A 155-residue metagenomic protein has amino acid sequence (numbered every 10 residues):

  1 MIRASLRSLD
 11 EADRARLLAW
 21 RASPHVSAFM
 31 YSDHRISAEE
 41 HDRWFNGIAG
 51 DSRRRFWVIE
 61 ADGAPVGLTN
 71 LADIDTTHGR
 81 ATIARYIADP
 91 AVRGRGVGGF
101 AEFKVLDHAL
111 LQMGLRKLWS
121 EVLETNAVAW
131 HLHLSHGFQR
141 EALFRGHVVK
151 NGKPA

Functional and structural regions predicted by a protein language model:
M1-R14, D62-A155: Acyl-donor (CoA/ACP) binding surface of acyl/acetyltransferases
M1-R35, E39-D42: A short, well-structured alpha-helix characteristic of acyl/acetyltransferase catalytic modules
A19-S23, G47, S135: Residues within well-ordered alpha-helical secondary structure of globular protein domains
P24-H25, S52, M113, H136: Structural motif
W44-N46, H147: Short, P/G- and charge-enriched loop/turn segments at secondary-structure junctions
N46-V58: A short helix-loop-beta-strand connector motif used in the catalytic cores of GNAT acetyltransferases and, in some
